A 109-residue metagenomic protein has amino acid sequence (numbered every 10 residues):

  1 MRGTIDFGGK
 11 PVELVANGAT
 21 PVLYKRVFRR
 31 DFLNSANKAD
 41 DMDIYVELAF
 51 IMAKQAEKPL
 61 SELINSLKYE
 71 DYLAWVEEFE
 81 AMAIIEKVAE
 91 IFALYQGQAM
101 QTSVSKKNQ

Functional and structural regions predicted by a protein language model:
M1-F7, P11, V22, R30-A39 (+2 more regions): Charged interaction scaffolds used for protein-protein
V15-A16: Short linear motifs in exposed loops
A49: A residue-level signal for conserved active-site and pocket-lining positions in enzyme catalytic cores
